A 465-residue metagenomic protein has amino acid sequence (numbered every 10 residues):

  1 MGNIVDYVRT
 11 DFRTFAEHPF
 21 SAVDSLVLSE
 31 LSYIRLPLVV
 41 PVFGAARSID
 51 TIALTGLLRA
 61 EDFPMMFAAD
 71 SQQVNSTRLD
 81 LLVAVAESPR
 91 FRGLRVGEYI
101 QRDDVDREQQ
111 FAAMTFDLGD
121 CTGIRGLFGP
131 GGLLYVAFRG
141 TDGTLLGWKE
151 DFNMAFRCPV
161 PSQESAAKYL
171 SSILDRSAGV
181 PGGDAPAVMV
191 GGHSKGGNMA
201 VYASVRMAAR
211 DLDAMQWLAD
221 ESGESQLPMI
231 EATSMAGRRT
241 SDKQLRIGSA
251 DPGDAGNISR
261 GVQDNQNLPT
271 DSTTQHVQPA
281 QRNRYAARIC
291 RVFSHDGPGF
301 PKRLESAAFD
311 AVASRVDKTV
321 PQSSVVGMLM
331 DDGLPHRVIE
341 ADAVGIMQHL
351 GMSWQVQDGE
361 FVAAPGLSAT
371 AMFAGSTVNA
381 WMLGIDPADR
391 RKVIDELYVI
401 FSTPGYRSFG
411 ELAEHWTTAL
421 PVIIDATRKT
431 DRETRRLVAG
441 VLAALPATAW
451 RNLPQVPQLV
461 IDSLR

Functional and structural regions predicted by a protein language model:
G2-F20, Y33-L36, L54-A84, R90 (+6 more regions): Alpha/beta hydrolase fold serine-hydrolase catalytic domain that processes acyl esters and thioesters
V42-A46, D50-L54: N-terminal, charged amphipathic alpha-helical interaction modules
P89-Q101: Short Pro/Gly-enriched beta-strand edge/turn motifs at strand-loop
G192-G196, A200, Q275: Gly/Ala-rich beta-loop-alpha elbow adjacent to hydrolase catalytic centers
V201-V205: Short glycine-enriched nucleophile-adjacent loop and the immediately C-terminal alpha-helix near the catalytic center
